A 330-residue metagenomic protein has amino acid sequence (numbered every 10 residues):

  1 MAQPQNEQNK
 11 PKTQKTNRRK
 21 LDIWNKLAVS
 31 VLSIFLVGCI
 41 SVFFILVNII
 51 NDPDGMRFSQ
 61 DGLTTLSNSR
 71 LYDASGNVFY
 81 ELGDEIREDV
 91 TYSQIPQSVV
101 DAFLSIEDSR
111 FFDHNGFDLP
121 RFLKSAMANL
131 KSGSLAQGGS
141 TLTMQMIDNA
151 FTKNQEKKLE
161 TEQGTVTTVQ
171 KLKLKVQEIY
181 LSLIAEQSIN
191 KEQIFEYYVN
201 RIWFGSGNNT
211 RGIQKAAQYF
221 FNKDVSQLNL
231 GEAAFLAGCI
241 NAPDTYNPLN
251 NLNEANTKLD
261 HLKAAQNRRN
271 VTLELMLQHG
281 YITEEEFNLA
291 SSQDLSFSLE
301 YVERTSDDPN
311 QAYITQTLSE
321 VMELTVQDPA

Functional and structural regions predicted by a protein language model:
A2-A74: N-terminal type II signal-anchor transmembrane helix that functions as the membrane-insertion/stop-transfer segment
D54, N115-S134, G164-L183: Alpha-helical membrane-targeting segments
D54-R57, G83-Y92, I106, I179: N-terminal post-signal-peptidase region of extra-cytosolic proteins
N68-D73, V78-L82, T91, A102-S105 (+5 more regions): Soluble periplasmic/extracytoplasmic beta-strand elements of cell-envelope proteins
A74-N77, D84-E85, I95-S98, I106-S109 (+3 more regions): Solvent-exposed coil/turn segments that connect beta secondary-structure elements in extracytoplasmic/periplasmic
F79-E88, A128, N253-E254, L295-E300: Acidic/histidine-rich, surface-exposed loop or edge segments in extracytoplasmic proteins
T91-T143, N208-F221: Flexible, acidic/glycine-enriched loop-and-adjacent beta/alpha segments that face the extracytoplasmic/periplasmic side
G139-A330: Non-catalytic, structured segments within soluble enzyme domains
